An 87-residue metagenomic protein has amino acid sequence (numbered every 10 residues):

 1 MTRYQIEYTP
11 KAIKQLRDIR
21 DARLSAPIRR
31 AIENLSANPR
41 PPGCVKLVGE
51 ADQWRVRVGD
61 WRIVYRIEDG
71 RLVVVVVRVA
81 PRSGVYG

Functional and structural regions predicted by a protein language model:
T2-A26, P41, R57-W61, R66-G87: Enriched for short, Lys/Arg-rich terminal
R30-V56, G84: A short, surface-exposed loop/turn module that caps and links secondary-structure elements
